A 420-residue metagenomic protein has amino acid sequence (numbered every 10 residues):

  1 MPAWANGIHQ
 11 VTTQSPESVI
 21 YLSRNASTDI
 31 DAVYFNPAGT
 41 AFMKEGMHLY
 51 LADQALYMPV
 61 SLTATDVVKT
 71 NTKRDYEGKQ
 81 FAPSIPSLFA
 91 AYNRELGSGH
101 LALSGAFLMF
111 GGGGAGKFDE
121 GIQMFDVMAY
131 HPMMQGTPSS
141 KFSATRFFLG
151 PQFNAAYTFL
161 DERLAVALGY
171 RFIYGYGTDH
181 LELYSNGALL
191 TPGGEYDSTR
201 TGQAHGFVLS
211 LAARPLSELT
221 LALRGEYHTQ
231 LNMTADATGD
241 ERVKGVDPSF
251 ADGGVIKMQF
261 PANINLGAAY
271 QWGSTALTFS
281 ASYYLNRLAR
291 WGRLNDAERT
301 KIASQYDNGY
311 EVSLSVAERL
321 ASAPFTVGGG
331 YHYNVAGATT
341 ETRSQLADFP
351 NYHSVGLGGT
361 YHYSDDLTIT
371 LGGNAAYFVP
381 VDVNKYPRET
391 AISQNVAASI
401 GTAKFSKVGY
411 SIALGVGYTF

Functional and structural regions predicted by a protein language model:
P2-G111, N308, N374: N-terminal, post-signal peptide beta-strand-biased segments of exported outer-membrane/organellar beta-barrel and other
I20-Y21, S27-A32, M43, D75-I85 (+6 more regions): Short sequence motifs at beta-strands and strand-loop junctions characteristic of Gram-negative outer-membrane
A41, Y92-R94, F153, Y157-F159 (+7 more regions): Residue-level signature of outer-membrane beta-barrel architecture
M47, S98-L103, E162-V166, E218-L221 (+3 more regions): Repeated loop/turn-to-beta-strand initiation elements of outer-membrane beta-barrel proteins
L49-Y57, G105-M109, L168-F172, L223-Y227 (+4 more regions): Transmembrane beta-barrel strands of outer-membrane/channel proteins
S61-V68, A115-M124, I173, T178-T191 (+4 more regions): Outer-membrane beta-barrel translocator domains and adjoining extracellular loop/strand segments of Gram-negative
N71-E77, G136-F142, L190-S198, S249-V255 (+3 more regions): Extracellular loop and loop/strand-boundary signature of outer-membrane beta-barrel proteins
G359, S406-F420: Outer-membrane beta-barrel "beta-signal"
